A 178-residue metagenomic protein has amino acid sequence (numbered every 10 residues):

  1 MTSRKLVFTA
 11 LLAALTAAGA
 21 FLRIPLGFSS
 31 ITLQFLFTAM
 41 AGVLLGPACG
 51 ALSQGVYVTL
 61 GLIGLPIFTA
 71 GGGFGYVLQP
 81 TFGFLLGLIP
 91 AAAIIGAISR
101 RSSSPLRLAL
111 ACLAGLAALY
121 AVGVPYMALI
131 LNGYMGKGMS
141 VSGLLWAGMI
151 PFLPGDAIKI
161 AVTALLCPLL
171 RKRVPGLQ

Functional and structural regions predicted by a protein language model:
M1-S53, I63: Hydrophobic transmembrane alpha-helices
M1-T2, F28, T69, F74 (+2 more regions): Helix-boundary and loop/linker segments of multi-pass membrane transporters
V7-L11, A18, G75-A121: Short helix-perturbing small/polar motifs within transmembrane alpha-helices
L15, G19, R23, A41 (+11 more regions): Alpha-helical membrane-inserting segments
G19-I31, V56-A91: Interfacial aromatic-anchored transmembrane helix boundaries in multi-pass membrane proteins
F37, A48-C49, F82, R107 (+1 more regions): Residue-level recognition of membrane-helix boundary sites in multi-pass small-molecule transporters
L52-I63, L110-G115: Central hydrophobic cores of alpha-helical transmembrane segments in multi-pass integral membrane proteins
S102-Q178: Membrane-embedded alpha-helical hairpins and interfacial helices in multi-pass inner-membrane proteins
